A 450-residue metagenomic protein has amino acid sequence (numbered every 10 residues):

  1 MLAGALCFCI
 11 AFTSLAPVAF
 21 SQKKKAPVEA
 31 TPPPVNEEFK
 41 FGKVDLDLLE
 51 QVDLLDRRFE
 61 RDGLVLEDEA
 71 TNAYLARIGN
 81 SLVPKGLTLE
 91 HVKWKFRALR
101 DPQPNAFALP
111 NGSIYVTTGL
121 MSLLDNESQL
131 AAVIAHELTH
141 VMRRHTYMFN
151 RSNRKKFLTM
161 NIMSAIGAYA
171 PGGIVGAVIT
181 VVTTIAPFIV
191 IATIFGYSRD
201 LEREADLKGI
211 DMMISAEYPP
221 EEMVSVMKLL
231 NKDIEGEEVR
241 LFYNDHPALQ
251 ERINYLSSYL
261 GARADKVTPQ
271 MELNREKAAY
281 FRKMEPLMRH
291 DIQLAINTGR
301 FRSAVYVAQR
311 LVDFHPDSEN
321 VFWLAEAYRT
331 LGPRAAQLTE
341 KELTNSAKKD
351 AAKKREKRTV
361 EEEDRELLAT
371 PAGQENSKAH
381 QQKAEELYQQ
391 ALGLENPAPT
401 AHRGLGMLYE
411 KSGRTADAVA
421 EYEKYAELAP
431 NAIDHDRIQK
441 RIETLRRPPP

Functional and structural regions predicted by a protein language model:
M1-A5: Bacterial N-terminal signal peptides that target proteins for export
C9-V18: C-terminal segment of classical bacterial N-terminal signal peptides
K23-P171, I191-I194, G209-H246, Q250 (+10 more regions): Peri-catalytic and regulatory segments of divalent metal-dependent proteins
G173-T184: Hydrophobic alpha-helical transmembrane segments
P286, E319-N320, T400, D434-R437: Start-of-helix register in tetratricopeptide repeats
H315-P316, N396, P430-I433: Short coil turns that delineate tetratricopeptide repeat
W323, G404, I438-R441: Canonical tetratricopeptide repeat
A347, T415-I433, E443: TPR/TPR-like (Sel1-like) alpha-helical repeat modules
